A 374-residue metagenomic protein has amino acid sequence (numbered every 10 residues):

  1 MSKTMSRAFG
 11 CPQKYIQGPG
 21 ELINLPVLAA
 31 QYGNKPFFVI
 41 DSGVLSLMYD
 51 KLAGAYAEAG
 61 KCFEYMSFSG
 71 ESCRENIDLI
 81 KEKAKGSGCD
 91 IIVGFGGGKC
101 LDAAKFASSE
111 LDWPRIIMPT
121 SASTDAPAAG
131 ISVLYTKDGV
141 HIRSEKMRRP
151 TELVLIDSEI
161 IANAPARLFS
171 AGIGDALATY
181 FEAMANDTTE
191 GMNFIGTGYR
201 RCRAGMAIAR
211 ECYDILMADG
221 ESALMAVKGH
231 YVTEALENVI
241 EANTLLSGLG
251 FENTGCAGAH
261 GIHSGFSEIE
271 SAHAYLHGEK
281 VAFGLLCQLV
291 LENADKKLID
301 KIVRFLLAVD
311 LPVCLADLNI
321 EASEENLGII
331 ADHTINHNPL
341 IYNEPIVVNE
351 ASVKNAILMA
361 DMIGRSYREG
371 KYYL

Functional and structural regions predicted by a protein language model:
M1-I91, L315: ATP/NTP phosphate-donor binding region
Q13, S109-A204: A glycine/threonine-rich phosphate-anchoring loop and its flanking beta-alpha core in nucleotide/phosphate-binding
P19-G20, I40-S42, F95-G97, M118-S121 (+3 more regions): Fold-independent oxyanion-binding glycine-rich loops and adjacent beta-strand/coil segments at enzyme active sites
L22, L45-Y49, K99-F106, T124-A128 (+1 more regions): Short glycine/serine/threonine-rich phosphate/pyrophosphate-binding segments that cradle anionic phosphate groups
A84-S121: A short, small-residue-rich loop immediately preceding and capping a beta-strand
I195-A308: Active-site segments that bind and position negatively charged phosphate/pyrophosphate groups
A294-L374: C-terminal charged capping/lid subdomain of soluble metabolic enzymes
